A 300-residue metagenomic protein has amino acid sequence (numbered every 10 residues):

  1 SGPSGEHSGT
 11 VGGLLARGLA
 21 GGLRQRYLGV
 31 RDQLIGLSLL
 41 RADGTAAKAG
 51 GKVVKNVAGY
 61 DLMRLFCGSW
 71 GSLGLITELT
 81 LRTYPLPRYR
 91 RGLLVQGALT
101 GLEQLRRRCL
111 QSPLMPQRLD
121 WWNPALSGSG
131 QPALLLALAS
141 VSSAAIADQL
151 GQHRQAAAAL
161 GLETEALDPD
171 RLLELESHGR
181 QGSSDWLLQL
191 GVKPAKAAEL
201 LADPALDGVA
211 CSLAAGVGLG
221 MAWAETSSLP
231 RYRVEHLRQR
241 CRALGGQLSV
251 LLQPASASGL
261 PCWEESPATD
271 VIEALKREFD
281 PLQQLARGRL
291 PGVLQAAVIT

Functional and structural regions predicted by a protein language model:
S1-E6, T45, L160-T300: Conserved glycine-rich FAD pyrophosphate-binding loop
G2, H7-M115: FAD-binding subdomain of flavoenzyme oxidoreductases
L14, G36-S38, T45, R64 (+10 more regions): Structural motif
V54-T77, L81-T83, S142-G182: Extended, compositionally biased intrinsically disordered regions at domain boundaries
L79-L86, R118-L134, L173-S183, G208-A215: Short, flexible, solvent-exposed loop/turn segments with mixed acidic/basic and small polar residues
T83-L93, G130-L135, L219, A255-G259: Active-site-proximal beta-alpha loop/turn segments in soluble metabolic enzymes
R90, L105-A166: A conserved active-site cap/scaffold subdomain adjacent to cofactor or substrate pockets
A98-G101, L138-I146, K193-A197, E225-R231: Helix N-cap motif at beta-to-alpha junctions
